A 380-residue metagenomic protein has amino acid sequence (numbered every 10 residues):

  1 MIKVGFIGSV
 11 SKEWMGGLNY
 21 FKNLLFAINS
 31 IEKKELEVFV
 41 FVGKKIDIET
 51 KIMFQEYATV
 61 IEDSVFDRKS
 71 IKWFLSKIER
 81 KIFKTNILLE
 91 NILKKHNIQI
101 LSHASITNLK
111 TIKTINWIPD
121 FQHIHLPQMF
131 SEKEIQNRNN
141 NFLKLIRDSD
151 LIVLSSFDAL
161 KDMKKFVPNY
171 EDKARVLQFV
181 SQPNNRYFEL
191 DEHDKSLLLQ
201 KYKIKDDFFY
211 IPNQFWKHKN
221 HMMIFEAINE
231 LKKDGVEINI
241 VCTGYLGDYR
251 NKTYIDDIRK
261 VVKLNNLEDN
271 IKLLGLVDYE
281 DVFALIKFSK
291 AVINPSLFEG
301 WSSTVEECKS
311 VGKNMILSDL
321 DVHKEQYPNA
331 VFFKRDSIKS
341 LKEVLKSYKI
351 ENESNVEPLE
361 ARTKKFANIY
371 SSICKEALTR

Functional and structural regions predicted by a protein language model:
M1-R380: Carbohydrate transferase catalytic cores enriched for Leloir-type hexosyltransferases
